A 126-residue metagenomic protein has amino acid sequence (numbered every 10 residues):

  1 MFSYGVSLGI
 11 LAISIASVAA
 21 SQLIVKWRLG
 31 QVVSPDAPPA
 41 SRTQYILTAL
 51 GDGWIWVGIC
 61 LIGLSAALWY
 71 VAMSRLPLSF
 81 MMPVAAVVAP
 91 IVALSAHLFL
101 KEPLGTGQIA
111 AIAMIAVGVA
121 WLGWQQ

Functional and structural regions predicted by a protein language model:
M1-Q31: Glycine-/small-residue-enriched transmembrane alpha-helix faces in small-molecule transporters and effluxers
S7-A12, Q44-L64: Loop-to-transmembrane-helix transition segments
I13, W56, C60, V87 (+1 more regions): Hydrophobic residues within alpha-helical transmembrane segments of multi-pass solute transporters/permease subunits
I15, A19, G63, A89-L94 (+2 more regions): Hydrophobic/small/kink-forming positions within alpha-helical transmembrane segments of polytopic membrane proteins
R28, A72, L98-K101: Hydrophobic/aromatic residues within transmembrane alpha-helices of multi-pass small-molecule transporters
A67-V87, P103: Structural motif at transmembrane-helix junctions in multi-pass transporters
P90-Q108: C-terminal transmembrane-helix exit sites in multi-pass transporters
G107-Q126: Hydrophobic transmembrane alpha-helices of multi-pass small-molecule transport proteins
